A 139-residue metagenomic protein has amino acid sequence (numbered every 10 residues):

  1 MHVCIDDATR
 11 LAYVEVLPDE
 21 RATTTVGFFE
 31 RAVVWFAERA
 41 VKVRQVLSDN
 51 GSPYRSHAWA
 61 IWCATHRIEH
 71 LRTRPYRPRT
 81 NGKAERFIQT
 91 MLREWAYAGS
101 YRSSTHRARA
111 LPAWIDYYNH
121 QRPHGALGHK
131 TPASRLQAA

Functional and structural regions predicted by a protein language model:
M1, T25, L47, R55 (+3 more regions): Hydrophobic (often cysteine-bearing) scaffold residues that line and stabilize catalytic clefts of nucleotide/cofactor
M1-P18, V33: Short conserved beta-strand segments at catalytic cores or DNA/RNA-binding microdomains of nucleic-acid binding
L11-E15, L71-T73, Y97: Short small-residue beta-strand/loop micro-motif enriched in glycine and branched aliphatics
E15-R39: Active-site beta-loop-alpha junctions of metal-dependent nucleic acid enzymes, especially the RNase H-like/DDE
E20, E38-S56, Y76, K130: Acidic/histidine-rich, metal-coordinating catalytic segments
V43-N50, A64-K83, S100-R102: RNase H-like polynucleotidyl transferase catalytic core
W59-A60: Distinct, well-ordered alpha-helical segments
A64-I68, T90-A139: C-terminal domain-tail junction helix/linker
